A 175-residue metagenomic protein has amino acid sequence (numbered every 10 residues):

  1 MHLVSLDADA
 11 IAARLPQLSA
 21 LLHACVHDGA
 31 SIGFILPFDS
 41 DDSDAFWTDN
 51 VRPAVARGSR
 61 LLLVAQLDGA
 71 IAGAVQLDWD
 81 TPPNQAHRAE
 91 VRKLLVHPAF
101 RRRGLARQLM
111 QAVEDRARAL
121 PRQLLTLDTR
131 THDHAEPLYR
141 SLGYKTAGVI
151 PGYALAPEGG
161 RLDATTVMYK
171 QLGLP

Functional and structural regions predicted by a protein language model:
V4-K93, H97, M110-A112, R116 (+1 more regions): Acetyl-CoA-dependent GNAT
S5-A12, K145, P157-P175: Terminal substrate-recognition subdomain of acyl/acetyltransferases
N84, H132, A154: Positions that flank functional sites
V96, T129-R130: Short amphipathic helical patch at the helix-1/turn junction of helix-turn-helix
H97-A99, R103: Active-site acidic-Proline motif in GNAT/NAT acetyltransferases
M110, A117-T129: Conserved GNAT acetyl-CoA-binding A-motif
T126-D128, R140, K145-L162: Conserved catalytic-core motifs of GNAT/GCN5-like acyltransferases
A135: Helix-turn-helix
